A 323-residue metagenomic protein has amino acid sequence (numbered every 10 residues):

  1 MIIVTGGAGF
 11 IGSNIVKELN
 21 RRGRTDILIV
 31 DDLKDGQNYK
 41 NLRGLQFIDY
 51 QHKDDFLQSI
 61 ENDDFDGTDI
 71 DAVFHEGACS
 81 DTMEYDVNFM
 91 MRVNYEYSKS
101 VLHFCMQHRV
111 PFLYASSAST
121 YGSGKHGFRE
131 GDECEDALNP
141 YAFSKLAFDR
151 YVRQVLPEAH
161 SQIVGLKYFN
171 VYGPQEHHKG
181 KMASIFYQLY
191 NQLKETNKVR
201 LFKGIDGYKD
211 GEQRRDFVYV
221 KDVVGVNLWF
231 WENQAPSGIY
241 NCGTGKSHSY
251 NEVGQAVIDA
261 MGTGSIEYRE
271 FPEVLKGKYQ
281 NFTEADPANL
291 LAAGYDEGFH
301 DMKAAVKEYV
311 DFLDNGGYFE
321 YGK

Functional and structural regions predicted by a protein language model:
I2-R22: N-terminal Rossmann NAD(P)H-binding glycine-rich loop of SDR-like oxidoreductase domains
T5, V30, V73-G77, F112-A118 (+1 more regions): SDR active-site strand-loop-helix element
R24, H108-V110: A short helix->loop->beta-strand "cap" motif at the edges of active sites that frequently abuts
I29-L57: Glycine-rich phosphate-binding loop and adjoining beta1-alpha1-beta2 segment of Rossmann-like nucleotide-binding folds
G44, K53-D54, Q58-V93: NAD(P)H-binding glycine-rich loop region in Rossmannoid oxidoreductase-like domains and their noncatalytic homologs
R92, E96-S100, Q107, T120-G165 (+3 more regions): Catalytic helix-loop patch of NAD(P)-dependent Rossmann-fold dehydrogenases
H126, R150-W229, A256-I258: NAD(P)-dependent short-chain dehydrogenase/reductase
K194-K323: C-terminal substrate-binding subdomain of Rossmann-fold SDR/epimerase-dehydratase oxidoreductases
